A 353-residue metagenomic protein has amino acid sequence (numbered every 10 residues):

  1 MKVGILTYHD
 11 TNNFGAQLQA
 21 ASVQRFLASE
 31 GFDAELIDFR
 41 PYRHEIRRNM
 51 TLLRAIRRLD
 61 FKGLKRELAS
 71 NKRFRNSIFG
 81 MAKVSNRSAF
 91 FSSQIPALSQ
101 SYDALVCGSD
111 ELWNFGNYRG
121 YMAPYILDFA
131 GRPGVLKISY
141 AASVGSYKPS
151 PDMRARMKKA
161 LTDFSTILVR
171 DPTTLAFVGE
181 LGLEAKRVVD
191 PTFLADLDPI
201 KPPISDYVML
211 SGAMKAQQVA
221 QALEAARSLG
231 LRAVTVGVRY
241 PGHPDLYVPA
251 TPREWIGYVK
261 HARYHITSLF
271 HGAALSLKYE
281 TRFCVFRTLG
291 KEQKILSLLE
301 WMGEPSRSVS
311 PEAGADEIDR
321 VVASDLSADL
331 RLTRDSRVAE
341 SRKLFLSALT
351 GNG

Functional and structural regions predicted by a protein language model:
M1-G353: Active-site anion-handling motifs in enzyme catalytic cores
